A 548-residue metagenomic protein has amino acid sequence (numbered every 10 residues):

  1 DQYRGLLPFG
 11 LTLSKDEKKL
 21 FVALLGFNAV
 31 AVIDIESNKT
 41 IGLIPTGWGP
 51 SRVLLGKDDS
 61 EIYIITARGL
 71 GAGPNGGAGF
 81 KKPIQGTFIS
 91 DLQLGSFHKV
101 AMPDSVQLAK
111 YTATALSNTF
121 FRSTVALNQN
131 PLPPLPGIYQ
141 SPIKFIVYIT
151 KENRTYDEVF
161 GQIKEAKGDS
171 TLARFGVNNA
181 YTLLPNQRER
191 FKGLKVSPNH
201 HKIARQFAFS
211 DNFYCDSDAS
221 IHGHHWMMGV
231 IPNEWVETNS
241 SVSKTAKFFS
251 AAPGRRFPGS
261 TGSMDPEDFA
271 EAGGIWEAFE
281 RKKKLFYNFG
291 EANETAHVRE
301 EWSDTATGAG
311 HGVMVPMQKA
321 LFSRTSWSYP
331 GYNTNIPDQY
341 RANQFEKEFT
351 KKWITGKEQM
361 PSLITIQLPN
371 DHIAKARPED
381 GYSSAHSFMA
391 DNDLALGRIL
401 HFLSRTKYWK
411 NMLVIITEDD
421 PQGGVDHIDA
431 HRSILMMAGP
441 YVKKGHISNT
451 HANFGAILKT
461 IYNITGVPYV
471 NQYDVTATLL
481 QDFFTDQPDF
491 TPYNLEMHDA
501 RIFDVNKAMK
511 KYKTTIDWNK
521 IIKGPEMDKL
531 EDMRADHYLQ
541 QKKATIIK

Functional and structural regions predicted by a protein language model:
D1-L132: Predominantly soluble domains enriched in secretory-pathway, periplasmic, or organellar proteins
A109-K548: N-terminal pro-sequences and low-complexity stem/linker regions of secreted or lumenal proteins
